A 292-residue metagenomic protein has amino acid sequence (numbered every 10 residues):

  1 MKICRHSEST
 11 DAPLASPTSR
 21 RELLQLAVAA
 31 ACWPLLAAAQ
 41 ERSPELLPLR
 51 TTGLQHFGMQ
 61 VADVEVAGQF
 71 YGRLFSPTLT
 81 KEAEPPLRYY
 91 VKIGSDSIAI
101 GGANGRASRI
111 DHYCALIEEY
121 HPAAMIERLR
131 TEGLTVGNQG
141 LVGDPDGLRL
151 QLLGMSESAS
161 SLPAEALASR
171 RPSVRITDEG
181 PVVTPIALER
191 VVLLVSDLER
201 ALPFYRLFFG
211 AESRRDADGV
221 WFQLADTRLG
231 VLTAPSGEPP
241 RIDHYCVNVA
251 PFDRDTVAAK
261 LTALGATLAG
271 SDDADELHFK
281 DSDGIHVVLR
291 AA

Functional and structural regions predicted by a protein language model:
M1-T18, A29-C32: N-terminal secretory signal peptides
L14-T18, L26, L49, M59-I98 (+2 more regions): Core segments of cupin and vicinal oxygen chelate
P17-Q25, A31-E45: N-terminal twin-arginine translocation
A39-E65, I110-Y113, E157-L202, R228 (+1 more regions): N-terminal beta-strand motif that seeds the catalytic metal site of vicinal oxygen chelate
Q40-S43, Q55-Q60, Y71-Q139: Ordered, small/hydrophobic-rich secondary-structure cores
L47-T51, D63-E65, Y90-K92, N104-A107 (+5 more regions): Short, low-complexity cationic-aromatic patches
A62-V66, S108-R109, Y113-R149, M155 (+3 more regions): Vicinal oxygen chelate
D96-I100, A107, L148-Q151, E157-S160 (+3 more regions): Short, charged/polar, Gly/Pro-enriched secondary-structure boundary elements
